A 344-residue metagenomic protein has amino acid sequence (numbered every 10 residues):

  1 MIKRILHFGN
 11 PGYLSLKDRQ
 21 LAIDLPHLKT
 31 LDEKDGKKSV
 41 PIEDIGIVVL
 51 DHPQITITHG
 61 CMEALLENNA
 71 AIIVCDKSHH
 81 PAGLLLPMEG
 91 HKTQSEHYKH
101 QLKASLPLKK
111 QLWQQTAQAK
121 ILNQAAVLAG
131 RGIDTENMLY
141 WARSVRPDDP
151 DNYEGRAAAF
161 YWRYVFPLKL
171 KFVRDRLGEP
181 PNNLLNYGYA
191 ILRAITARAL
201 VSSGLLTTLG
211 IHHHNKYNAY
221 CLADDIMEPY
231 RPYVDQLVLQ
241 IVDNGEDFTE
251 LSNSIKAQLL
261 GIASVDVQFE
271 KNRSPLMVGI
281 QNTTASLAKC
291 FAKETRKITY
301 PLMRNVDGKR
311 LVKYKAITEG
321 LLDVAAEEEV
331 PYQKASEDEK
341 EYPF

Functional and structural regions predicted by a protein language model:
I2-I5, P11-G12, D18-A22, P26-H27 (+3 more regions): Active-site helix-to-loop segments that bind/position phosphate- or nucleotide-bearing substrates and donors across
L31, K38-T93: Glycine/small-residue-rich interface belts in oligomeric ring/scaffold proteins and their assembly partners
